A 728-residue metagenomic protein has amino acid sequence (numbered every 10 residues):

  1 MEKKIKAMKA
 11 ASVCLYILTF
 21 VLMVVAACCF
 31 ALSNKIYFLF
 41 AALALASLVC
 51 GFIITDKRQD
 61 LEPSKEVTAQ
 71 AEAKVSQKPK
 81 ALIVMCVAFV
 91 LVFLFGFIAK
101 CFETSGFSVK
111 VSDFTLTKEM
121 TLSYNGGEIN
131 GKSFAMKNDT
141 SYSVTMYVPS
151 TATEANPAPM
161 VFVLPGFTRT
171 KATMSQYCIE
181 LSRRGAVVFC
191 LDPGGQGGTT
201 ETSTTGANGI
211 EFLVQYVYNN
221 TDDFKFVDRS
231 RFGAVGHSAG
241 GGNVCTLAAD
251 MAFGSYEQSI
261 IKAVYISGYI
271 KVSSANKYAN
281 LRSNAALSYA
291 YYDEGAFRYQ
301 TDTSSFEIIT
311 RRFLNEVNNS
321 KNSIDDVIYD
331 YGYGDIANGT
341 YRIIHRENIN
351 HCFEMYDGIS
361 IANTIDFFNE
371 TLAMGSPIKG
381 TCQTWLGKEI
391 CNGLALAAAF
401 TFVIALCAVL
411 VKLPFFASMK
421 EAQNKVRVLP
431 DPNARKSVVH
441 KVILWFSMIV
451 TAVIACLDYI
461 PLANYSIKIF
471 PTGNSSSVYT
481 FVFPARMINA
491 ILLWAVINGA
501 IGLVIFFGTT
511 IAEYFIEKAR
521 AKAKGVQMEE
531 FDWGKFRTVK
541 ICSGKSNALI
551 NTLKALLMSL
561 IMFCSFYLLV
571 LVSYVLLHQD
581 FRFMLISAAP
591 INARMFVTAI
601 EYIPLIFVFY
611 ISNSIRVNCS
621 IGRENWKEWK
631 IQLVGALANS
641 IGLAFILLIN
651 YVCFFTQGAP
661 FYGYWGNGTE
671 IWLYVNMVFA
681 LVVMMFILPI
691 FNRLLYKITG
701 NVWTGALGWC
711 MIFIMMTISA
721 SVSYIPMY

Functional and structural regions predicted by a protein language model:
E2-K3, A7-A31, K35-T55, V90-L91 (+1 more regions): Alpha-helical transmembrane segments of integral membrane proteins
I5-C14, M374-G375, L386-G393: Membrane-anchoring/interfacial helices and their immediately flanking loops in integral membrane proteins
Y16, F20-V21, V25-A27, L32-A69 (+1 more regions): An N-terminal hydrophobic leader/cap segment in hydrolases
N34-K35, Q383-A397: Juxtamembrane/start-of-transmembrane alpha-helix segments at the extracytoplasmic/lumenal side of membrane anchors
D60-P63, F400-F446: Juxtamembrane interface at the cytosolic side of transmembrane helices
S108-W385: Soluble extramembrane regions of membrane proteins in the secretory/endomembrane system
A275-R282, A397, C407-P414: Conserved serine/cysteine hydrolase catalytic core
K379-T384, K425-S437, T538-S546: Cytosolic juxtamembrane amphipathic/interface segments immediately preceding and feeding into a transmembrane helix
